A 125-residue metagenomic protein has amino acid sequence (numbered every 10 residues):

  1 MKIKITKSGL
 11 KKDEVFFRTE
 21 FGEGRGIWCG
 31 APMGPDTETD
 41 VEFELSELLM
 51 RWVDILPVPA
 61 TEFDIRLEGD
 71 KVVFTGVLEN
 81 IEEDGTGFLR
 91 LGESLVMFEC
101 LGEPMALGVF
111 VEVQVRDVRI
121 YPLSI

Functional and structural regions predicted by a protein language model:
M1-L10, A60-E83, V109-V113: Structural detector for short beta-strands of small beta-barrel domains
I3-T6, D36-M50, G76, G108-I125: Flexible glycine-rich surface loops and low-complexity tracts that mediate binding to linear polymers
T6-S8, E20-G22, A31, S46-L48 (+4 more regions): Generic structural motif
K12-P57: Acidic (E/D-rich), amphipathic helical modules within compact regulatory domains
K12-V15, E83-L89: Short aromatic-glycine-enriched beta-strand elements
R18-G34, R90-V109, Q114-R119: Beta-strand/loop nucleic-acid-binding surfaces
G26, M50-W52, G85, F98 (+1 more regions): Intrinsically disordered, low-complexity acidic/polar segments
W52-E68, S124-I125: Short, compositionally biased
